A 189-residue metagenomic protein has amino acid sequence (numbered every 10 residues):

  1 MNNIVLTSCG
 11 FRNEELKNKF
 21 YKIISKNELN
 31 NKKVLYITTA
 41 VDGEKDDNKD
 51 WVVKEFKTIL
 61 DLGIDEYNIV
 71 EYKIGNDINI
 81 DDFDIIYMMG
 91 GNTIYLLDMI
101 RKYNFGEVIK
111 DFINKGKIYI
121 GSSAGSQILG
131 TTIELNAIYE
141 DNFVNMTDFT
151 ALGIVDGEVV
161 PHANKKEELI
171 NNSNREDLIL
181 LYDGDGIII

Functional and structural regions predicted by a protein language model:
M1-I85: N-terminal beta1-alpha1 cap of cysteine-dependent amidohydrolase-like domains
T7, T38-T39, T58, T93 (+2 more regions): Residue-identity detector for threonine
G10-N13, G63-N68, L96-M99, A137-I138 (+1 more regions): Short, flexible loop segments at the rims of nucleotide/cofactor-binding pockets, characterized by
F11, V41, N92, I133 (+1 more regions): Short, glycine/serine-rich, charged loops/turns that create anion-binding and catalytic segments at active sites
E14, E44, L96, L129-G130: Glycine/Thr-rich phosphate-binding loops of Rossmann-like dinucleotide-binding domains
I37-A40, T58, N68-N79, M88-K117: Non-catalytic interaction surface on structured domains
M88-M89, L97-I120, G125-I189: Active-site-adjacent pocket-lining segments in enzyme domains
